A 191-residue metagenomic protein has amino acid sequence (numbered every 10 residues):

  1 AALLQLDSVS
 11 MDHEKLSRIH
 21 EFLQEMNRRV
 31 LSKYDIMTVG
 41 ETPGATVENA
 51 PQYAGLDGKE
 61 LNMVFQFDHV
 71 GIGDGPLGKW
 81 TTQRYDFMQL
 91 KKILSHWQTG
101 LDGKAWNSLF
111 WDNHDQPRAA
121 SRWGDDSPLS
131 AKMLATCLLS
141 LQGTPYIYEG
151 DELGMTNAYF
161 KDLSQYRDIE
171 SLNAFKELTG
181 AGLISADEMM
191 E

Functional and structural regions predicted by a protein language model:
A1-E191: Active-site and adjacent substrate-binding regions of carbohydrate-active enzymes
